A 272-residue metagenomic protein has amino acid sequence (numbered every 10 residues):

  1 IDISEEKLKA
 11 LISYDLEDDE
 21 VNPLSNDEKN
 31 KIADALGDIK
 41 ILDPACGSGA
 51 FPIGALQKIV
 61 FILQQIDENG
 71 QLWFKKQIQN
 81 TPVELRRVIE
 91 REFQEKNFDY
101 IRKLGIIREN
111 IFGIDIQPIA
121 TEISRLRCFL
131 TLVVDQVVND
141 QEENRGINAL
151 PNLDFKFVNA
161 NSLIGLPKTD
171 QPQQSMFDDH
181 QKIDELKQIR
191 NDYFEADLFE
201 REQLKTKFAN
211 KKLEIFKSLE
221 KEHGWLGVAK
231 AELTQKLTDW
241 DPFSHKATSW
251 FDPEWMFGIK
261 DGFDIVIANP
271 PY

Functional and structural regions predicted by a protein language model:
I1-Y272: SAM-dependent methyltransferase catalytic region
